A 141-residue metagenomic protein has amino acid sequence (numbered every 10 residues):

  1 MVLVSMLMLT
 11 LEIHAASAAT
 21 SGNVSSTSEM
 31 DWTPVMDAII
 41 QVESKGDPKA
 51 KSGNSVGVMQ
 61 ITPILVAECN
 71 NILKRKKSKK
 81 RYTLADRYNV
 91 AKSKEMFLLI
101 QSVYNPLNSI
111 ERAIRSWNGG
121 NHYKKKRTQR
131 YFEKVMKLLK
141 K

Functional and structural regions predicted by a protein language model:
M1-E12: Bacterial N-terminal signal peptides
S17-K141: Catalytic glycan-binding domains that act on GlcNAc-containing polysaccharides
